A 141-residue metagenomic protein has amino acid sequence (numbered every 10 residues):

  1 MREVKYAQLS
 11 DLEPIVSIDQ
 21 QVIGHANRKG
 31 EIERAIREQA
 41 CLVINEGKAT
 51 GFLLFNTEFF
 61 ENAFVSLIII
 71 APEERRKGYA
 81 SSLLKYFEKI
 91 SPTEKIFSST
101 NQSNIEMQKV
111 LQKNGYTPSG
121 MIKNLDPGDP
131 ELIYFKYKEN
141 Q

Functional and structural regions predicted by a protein language model:
M1-L9, T117, E139-Q141: Short, Lys/Arg-enriched, disordered terminal segments
R2, Y6-L67, A71-E73, L84 (+1 more regions): Acetyl-CoA-dependent GNAT
L67-I69, F97-S99, I133: Short aromatic/hydrophobic contact patches that present stacked aromatics for nucleic-acid/ligand binding
I70, R76-K89, K109, K113: Conserved acetyl-CoA-binding loop-helix of GNAT-fold acetyltransferases
S81, Q102-G120, D129: Conserved active-site alpha-helix within GNAT-family acetyltransferase domains
I90-Q102: Conserved GNAT acetyl-CoA-binding A-motif
N124-Q141: C-terminal "cap" of GNAT-fold acetyltransferases
